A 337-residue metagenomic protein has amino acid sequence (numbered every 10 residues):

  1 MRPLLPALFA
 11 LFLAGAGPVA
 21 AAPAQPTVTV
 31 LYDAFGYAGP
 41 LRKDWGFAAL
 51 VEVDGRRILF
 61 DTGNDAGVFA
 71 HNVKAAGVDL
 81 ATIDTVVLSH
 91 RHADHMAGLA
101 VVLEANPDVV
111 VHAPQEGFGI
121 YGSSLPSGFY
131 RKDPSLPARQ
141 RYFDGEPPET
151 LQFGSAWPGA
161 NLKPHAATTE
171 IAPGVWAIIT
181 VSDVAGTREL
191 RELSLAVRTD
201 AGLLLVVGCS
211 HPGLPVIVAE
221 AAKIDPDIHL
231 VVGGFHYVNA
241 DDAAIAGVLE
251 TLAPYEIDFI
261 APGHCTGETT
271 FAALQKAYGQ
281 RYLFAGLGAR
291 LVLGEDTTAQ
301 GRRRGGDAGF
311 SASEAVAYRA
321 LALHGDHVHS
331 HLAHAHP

Functional and structural regions predicted by a protein language model:
M1-L4: Positively charged n-region of N-terminal signal peptides that target proteins for export
P6-G15: Bacterial N-terminal signal peptides
A16-A24: Boundary at the C-terminal end of the N-terminal hydrophobic targeting segment
T27-A76, R188-V207: Conserved beta-strand hairpin/beta-sheet module of binuclear metal-dependent hydrolase folds, prominently
G67-E116, A222-V232, E250-A253: Active-site metal-binding motif and surrounding structural segment of the metallo-beta-lactamase
H95, V110, S194, D200-R290: Cap/insert and terminal regions of metallo-dependent hydrolase folds
G117-E192, L283-G294: Metallo-beta-lactamase
A244, D258-F259, C265-P337: C-terminal regulatory/interaction regions
